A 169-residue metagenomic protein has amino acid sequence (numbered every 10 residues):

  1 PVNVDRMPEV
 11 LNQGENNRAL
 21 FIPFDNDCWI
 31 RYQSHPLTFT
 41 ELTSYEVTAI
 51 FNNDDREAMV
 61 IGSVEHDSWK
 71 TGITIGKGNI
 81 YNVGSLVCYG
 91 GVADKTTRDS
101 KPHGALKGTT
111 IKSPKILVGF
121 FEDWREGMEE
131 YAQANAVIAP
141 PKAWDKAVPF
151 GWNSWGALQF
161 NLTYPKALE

Functional and structural regions predicted by a protein language model:
P1-E169: Carbohydrate-recognition beta-sandwich/jelly-roll modules in extracellular/periplasmic carbohydrate-active proteins
